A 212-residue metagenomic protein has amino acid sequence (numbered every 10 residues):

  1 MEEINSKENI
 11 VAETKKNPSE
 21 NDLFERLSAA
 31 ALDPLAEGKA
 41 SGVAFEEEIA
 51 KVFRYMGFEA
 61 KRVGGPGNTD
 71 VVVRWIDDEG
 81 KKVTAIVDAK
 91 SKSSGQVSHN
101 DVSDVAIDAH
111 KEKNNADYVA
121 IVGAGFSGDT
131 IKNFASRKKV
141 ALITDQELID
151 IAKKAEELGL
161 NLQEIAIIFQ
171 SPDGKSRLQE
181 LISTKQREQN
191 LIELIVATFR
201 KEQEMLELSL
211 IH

Functional and structural regions predicted by a protein language model:
M1-A40: Interdomain/boundary linker segments immediately adjacent to catalytic/signaling cores
M1-E2, S6, I10-A12, F58 (+3 more regions): Hydrophobic transmembrane signal anchors and adjacent membrane-proximal interface regions, especially in viral
K15-S19, Q170, R187, L191: Non-membrane alpha-helical secondary structure
A29-Q179: Catalytic core segments in nucleotide and nucleic-acid processing enzymes
K185-S209: Positively charged, polyanion-binding regions of nucleic-acid-associated proteins
H212: Conserved small/polar residues in nucleotide/adenosyl-binding loops
